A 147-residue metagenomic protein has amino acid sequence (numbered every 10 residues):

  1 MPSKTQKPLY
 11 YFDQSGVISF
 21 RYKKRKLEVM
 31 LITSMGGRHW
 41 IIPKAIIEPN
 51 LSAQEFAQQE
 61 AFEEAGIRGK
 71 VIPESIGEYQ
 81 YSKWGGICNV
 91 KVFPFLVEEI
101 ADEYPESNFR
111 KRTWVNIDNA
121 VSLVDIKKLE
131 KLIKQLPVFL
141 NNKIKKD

Functional and structural regions predicted by a protein language model:
M1-F20, K24: Acidic, metal-coordinating catalytic segment for phosphate/diphosphate chemistry, firing primarily on the Nudix
D13-S15, L27, C88-K91, R110: Change "...and in nucleic-acid phosphodiester-cleaving endonucleases..." to "...and in nucleic-acid processing enzymes
S19-R21, T33-S34, L96-V97: Residue-level signal for short segments within beta-strands and strand-turn junctions of well-structured beta-sheet
Y22-E28, G85-G86: Short, solvent-exposed loop/turn segments that connect beta-strands within catalytic domains and beta-strand-rich
R25-I67: Conserved Nudix-box catalytic region and its N-terminal flanking loop in Nudix hydrolases and closely related
R38-H39, D102-D147: Nudix hydrolase/Nudix homology domain
I67-G77: A short coil-to-beta-strand element that immediately follows conserved catalytic motifs
E78-E103, T113: Active-site-adjacent beta-strand/loop module that shapes the phosphate/pyrophosphate-binding cleft
